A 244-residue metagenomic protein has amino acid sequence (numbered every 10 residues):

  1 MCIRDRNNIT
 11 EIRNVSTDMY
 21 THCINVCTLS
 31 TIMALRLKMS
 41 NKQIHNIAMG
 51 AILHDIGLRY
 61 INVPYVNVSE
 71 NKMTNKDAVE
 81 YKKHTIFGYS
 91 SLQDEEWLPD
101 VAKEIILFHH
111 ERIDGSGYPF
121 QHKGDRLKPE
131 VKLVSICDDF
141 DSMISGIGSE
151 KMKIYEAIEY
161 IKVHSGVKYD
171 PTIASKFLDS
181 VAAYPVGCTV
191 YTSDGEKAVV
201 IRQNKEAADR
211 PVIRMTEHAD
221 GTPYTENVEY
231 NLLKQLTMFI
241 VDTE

Functional and structural regions predicted by a protein language model:
R4-E244: Histidine- and acidic-residue-rich, metal-dependent catalytic cores
